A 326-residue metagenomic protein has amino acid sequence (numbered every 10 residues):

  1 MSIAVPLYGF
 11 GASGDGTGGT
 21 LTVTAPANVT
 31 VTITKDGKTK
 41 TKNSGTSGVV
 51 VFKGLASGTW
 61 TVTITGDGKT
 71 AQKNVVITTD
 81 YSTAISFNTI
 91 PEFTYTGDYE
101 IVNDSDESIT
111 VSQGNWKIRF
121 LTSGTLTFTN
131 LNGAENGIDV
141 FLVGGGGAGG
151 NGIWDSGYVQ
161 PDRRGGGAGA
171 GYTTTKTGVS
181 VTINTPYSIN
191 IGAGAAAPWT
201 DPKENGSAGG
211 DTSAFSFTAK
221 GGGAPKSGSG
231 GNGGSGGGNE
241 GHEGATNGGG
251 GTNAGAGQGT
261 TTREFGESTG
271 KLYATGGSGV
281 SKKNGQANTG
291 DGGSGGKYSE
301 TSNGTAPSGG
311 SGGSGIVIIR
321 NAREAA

Functional and structural regions predicted by a protein language model:
I3-G11, I90-A326: Low-complexity, glycine/proline-biased repetitive segments and flexible coils/loops
G19-A25: A short, amphipathic beta-strand motif
T30-T34, D139-F141: Beta-strand signatures of extracellular beta-sandwich domains
T34-T39, D67, G145-G147: Change "in extracellular beta-sheet-rich domains … of secreted and cell-surface proteins" to "in beta-sheet-rich domains
D36-V50: Short, acidic Ser/Thr/Gly-rich low-complexity loop/linker segments typical of extracellular and cell-surface proteins
G48-V50, A71-K73, Y81-T83, G124-L126 (+1 more regions): Short strand-edge motifs at loop-to-beta-strand transitions and within beta-strands of extracellular beta-rich domains
V49-T61, D67, G133, V179-I183: Short Pro-Gly-centered beta-turn/loop motif in secreted/extracellular proteins
T65-T89: Structured interaction patches on ligand/partner-binding surfaces of diverse proteins
